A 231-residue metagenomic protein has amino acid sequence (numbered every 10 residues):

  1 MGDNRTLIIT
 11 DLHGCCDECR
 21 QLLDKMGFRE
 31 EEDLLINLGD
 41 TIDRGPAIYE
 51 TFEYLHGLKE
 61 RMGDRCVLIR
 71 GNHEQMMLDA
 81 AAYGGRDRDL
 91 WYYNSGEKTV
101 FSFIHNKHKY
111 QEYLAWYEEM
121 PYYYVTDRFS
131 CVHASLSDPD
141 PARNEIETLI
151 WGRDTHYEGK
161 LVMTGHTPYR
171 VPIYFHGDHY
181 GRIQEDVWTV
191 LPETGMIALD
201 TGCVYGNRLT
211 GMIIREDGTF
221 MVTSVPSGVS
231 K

Functional and structural regions predicted by a protein language model:
M1-Y54: N-terminal active-site segment of His-dependent metallophosphoesterases
R5-H13, F129-S135, I197-L199: Active-site-proximal beta-strand elements of phosphoester/diester hydrolases
I8, L35-N37, L68-I69, S130 (+2 more regions): Residue-level marker for buried hydrophobic side chains located in beta-strands that build the well-ordered beta-sheet
D11, D40, L55, G71-N72 (+5 more regions): Divalent metal-coordination and catalytic microenvironments
H13-D17, D43-P46, E74-L78, D138-P139 (+2 more regions): Active-site environment of divalent metal-dependent phosphoester hydrolases
R44-D127, L149-R153: Active-site neighborhood of divalent metal-dependent phosphoester bond hydrolases
N106-Y174: His/acidic metal-ligating clusters that form di-metal
D154-K231: Acidic, His/Gly-rich catalytic cores of divalent-metal-dependent hydrolytic chemistry
